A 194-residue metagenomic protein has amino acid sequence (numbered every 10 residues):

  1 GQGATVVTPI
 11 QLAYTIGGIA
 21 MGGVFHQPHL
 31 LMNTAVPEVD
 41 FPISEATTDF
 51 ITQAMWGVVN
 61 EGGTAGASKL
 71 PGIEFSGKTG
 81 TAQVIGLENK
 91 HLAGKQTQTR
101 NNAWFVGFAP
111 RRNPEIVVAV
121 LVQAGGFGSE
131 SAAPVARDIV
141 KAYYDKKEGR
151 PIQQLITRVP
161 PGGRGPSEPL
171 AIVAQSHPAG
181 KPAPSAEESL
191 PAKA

Functional and structural regions predicted by a protein language model:
G1-D40, A46, T52-R150: Active-site beta-strand/loop architecture of penicillin-binding DD-peptidases
A35-V39, T52, P134-A192: Short, gly/Ser/Thr-rich active-site loops of penicillin-recognizing serine hydrolases
